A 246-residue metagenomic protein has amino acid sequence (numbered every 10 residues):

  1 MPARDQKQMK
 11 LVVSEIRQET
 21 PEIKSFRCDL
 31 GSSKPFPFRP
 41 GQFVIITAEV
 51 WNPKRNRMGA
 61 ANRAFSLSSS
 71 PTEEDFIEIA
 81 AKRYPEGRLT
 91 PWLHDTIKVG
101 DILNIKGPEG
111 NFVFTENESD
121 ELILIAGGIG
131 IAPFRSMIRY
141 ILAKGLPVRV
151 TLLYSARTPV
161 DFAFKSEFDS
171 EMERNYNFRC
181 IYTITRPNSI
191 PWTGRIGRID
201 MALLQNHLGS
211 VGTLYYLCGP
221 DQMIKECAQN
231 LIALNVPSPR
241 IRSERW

Functional and structural regions predicted by a protein language model:
P2-D101, A156-T158, I184-P187: Ferredoxin-reductase
A3-K10, R149, L153-W246: Reductase modules of NAD(P)H-dependent flavoproteins
L67, I131-A143: Histidine-anchored nucleotide/phosphate-binding helix
G107-S119: A short, basic/flexible loop-to-alpha-helix module at the beginning of a structural domain
E121-I123, L214: Structural motif
A143-R149: Conserved S-adenosyl-L-methionine
